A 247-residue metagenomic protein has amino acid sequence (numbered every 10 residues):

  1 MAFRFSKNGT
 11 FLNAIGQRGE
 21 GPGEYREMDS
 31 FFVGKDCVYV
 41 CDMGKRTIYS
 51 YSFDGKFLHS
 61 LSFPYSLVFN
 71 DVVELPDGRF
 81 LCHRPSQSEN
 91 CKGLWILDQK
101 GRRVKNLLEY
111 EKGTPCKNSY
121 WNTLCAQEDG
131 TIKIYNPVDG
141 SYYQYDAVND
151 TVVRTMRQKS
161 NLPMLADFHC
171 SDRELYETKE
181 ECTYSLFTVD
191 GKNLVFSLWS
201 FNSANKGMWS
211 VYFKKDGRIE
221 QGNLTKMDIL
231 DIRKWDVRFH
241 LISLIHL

Functional and structural regions predicted by a protein language model:
M1-L247: Eukaryotic scaffold repeat domains enriched in small/polar residues
